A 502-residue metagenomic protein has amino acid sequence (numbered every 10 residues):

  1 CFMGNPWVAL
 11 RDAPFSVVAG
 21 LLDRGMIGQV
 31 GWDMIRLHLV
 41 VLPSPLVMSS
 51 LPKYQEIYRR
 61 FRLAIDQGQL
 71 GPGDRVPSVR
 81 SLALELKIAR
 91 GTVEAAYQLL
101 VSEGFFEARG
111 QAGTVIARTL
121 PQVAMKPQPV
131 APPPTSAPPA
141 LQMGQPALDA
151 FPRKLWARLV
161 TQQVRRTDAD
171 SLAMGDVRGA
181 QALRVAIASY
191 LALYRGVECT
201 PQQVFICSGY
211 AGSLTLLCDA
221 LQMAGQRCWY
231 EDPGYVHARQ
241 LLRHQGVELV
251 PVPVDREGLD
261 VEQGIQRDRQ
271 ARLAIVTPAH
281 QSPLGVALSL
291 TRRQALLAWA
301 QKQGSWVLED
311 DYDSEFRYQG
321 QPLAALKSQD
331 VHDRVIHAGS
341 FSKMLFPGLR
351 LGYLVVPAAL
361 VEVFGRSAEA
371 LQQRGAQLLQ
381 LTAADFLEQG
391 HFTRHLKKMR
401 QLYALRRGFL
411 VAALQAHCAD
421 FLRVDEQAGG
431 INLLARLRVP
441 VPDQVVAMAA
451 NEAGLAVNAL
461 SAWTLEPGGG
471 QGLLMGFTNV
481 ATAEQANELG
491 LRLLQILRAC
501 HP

Functional and structural regions predicted by a protein language model:
F2-Q163, T167, L172-A173, L183-V185 (+11 more regions): N-terminal basic, amphipathic alpha-helical segments
Q111, S328-V363, L378: Active-site PLP attachment segment
P146, P278-S282, K343: Short glycine-rich anion-binding loops that position phosphate/pyrophosphate groups of nucleotides and phosphorylated
V160, R165, D170-G304, S314-F316 (+5 more regions): Conserved core of the PLP fold type I
P233-V236, S461-L465: Short, polar loop motifs at secondary-structure junctions
